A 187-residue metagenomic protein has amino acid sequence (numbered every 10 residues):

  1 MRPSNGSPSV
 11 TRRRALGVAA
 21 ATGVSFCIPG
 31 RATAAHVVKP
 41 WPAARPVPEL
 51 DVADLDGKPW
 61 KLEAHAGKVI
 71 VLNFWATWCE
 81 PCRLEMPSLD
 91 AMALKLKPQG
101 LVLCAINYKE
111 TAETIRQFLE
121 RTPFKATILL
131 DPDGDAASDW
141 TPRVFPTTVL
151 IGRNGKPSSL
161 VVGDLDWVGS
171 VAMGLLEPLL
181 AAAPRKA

Functional and structural regions predicted by a protein language model:
M1-V10, A21-S25: N-terminal secretory signal peptides
S7-L16, G30-A34: Twin-arginine (Tat) signal peptide motif
T33-L62: N-terminal "domain-start" segment that seeds a small globular fold
E63-W78: Short active-site neighborhood of thiol/selenol oxidoreductases, capturing the structured segment around
R83-T122, P132-D139: Structural microenvironment flanking redox-active thiols in thiol-disulfide oxidoreductases
Q117-F124, P132-E177: Thiol/disulfide oxidoreductase modules built on the thioredoxin-like
A183-A187: Non-globular targeting/processing and membrane-anchoring segments
